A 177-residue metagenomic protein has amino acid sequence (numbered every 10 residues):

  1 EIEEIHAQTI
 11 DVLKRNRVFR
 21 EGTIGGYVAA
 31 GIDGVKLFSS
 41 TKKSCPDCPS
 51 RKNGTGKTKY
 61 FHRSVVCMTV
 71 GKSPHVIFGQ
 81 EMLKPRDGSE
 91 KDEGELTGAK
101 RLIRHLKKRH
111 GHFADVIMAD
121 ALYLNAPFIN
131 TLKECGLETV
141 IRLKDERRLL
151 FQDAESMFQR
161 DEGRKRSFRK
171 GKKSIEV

Functional and structural regions predicted by a protein language model:
E1-S73: Active-site-proximal, Lys/Arg-enriched surface segment that forms a nucleic-acid-binding/basic interface patch
G22, G31, R51-N53, V76 (+4 more regions): Generic detector of intrinsically disordered, low-complexity, polar/charged segments
G25-Y27, H62, H75, R109-A114 (+1 more regions): A general structural motif
F38, V76, R148: Flexible, glycine-rich phosphate/dinucleotide-binding loops and adjacent beta-alpha linkers at cofactor/substrate
P74-E81: Short, well-ordered strand-loop elements centered on a beta-strand within folded domains, enriched for acidic residues
M82-V177: An internal, acidic/charged active-site-proximal segment that coordinates divalent cations and/or engages
